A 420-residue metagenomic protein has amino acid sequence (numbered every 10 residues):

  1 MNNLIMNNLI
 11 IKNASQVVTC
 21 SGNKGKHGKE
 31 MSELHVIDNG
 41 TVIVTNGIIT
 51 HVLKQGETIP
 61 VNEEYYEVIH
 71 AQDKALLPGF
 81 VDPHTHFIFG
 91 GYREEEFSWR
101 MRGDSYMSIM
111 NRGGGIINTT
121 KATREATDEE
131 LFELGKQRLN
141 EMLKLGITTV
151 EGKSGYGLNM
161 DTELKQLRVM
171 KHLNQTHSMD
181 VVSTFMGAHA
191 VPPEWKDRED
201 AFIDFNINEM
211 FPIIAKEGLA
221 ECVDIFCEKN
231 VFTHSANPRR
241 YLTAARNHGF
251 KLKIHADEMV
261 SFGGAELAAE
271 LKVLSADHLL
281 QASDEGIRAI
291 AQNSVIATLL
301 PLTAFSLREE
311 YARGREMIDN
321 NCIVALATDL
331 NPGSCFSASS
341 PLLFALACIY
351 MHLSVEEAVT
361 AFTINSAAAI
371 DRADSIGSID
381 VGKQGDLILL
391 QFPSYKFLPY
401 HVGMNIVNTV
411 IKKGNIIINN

Functional and structural regions predicted by a protein language model:
M1-P60, F397: N-terminal metal-binding scaffold of metallo-dependent hydrolase/deaminase domains
I10, Y65-H70, S183, V410: Conserved beta-strand scaffold positions in the cores of enzyme catalytic domains, especially in NTP/NDP-utilizing
A14, V42, G47, D73 (+14 more regions): Divalent metal-coordination and catalytic microenvironments
Y66-L134: Metal-associated gating/positioning segment near the N- to mid-region
T119-G135, N140, T148-F262: Metal-coordinating catalytic core of metallo-dependent amide/deamination hydrolases
L143, I207, A215-K216, R246 (+3 more regions): Non-catalytic positions within long, well-ordered alpha-helices that form the structural scaffold/packing of enzyme
K251, S261-S378, L390-F397, V402-M404 (+1 more regions): Active-site-adjacent C-terminal substructures of enzyme catalytic domains
